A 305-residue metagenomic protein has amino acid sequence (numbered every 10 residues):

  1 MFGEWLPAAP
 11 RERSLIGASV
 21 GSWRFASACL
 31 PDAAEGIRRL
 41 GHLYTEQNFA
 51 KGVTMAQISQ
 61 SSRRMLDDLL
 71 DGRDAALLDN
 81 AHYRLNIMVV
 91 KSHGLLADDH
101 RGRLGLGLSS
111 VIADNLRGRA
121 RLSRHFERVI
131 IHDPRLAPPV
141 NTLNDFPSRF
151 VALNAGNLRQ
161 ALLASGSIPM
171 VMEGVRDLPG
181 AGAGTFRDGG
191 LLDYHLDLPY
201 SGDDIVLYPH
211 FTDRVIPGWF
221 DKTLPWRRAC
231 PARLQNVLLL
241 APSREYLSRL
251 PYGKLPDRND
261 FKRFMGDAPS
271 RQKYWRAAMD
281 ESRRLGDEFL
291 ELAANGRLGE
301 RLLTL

Functional and structural regions predicted by a protein language model:
M1-S14, S27-L305: Patatin-like phospholipase
S19: Catalytic nucleophile serine of serine hydrolases, specifically the conserved "nucleophile elbow" pentapeptide
